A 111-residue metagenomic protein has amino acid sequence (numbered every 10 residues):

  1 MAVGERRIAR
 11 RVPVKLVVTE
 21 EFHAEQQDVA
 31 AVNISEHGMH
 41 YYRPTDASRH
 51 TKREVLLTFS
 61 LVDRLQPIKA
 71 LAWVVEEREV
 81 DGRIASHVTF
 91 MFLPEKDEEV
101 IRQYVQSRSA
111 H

Functional and structural regions predicted by a protein language model:
M1-E36, P44, Q106-H111: N-terminal helix initiation/capping motif
I8, G82-H111: C-terminal output/interaction extensions
L16-E21, T51-P67: Short conserved beta-strand and strand-loop elements enriched in small hydrophobics with frequent Asp/Gly
V29, A70-V75: Short beta-strand-centered aromatic/proline hotspots
M39-R43, L56-T58: Short, well-ordered beta-strand segments in soluble/periplasmic domains
Y42-D46, M91: A structural micro-motif recognizing beta-strand termini and the immediately following turn/loop segments
I68-A70, S86: PAS and PAS-like sensory/regulatory domains
